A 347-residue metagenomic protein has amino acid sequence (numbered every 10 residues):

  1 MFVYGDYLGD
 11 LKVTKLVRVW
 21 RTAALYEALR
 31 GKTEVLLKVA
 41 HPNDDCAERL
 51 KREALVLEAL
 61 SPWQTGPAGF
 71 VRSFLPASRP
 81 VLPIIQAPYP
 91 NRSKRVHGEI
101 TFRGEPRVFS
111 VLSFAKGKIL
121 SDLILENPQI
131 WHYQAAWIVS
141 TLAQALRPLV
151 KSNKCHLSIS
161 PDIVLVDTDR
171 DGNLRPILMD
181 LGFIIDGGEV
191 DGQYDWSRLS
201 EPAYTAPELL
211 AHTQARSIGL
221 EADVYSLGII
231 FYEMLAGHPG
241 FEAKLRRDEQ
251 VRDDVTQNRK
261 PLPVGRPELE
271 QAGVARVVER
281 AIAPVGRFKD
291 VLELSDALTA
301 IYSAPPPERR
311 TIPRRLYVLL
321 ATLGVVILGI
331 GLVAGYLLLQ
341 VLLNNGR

Functional and structural regions predicted by a protein language model:
L29-A59: ATP-binding glycine-rich loop module of kinase domains
R103-I119: Conserved short submotifs of the Hanks-type protein kinase catalytic core that shape the nucleotide-binding pocket
I138-V139: Activation segment signature within eukaryotic-like protein kinase domains
Q144-K154: Protein kinase catalytic-loop region centered on the HRD/HxD motif
Y194-L209: Conserved activation segment of eukaryotic-like protein kinases, specifically the C-terminal portion of the activation
D223: Conserved catalytic-loop aspartate of Hanks-type protein kinases
L269-I282: Conserved C-terminal C-lobe helix
